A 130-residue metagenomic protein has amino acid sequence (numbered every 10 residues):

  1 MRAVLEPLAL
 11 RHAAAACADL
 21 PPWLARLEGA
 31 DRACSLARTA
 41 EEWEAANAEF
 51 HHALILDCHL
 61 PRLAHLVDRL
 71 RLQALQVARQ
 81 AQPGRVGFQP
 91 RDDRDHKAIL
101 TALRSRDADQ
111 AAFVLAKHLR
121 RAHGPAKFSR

Functional and structural regions predicted by a protein language model:
M1-C58, R91-F113: All-alpha effector-binding/dimerization core of bacterial HTH-type transcriptional repressors
V4-L5, P61-R62, R121: Short alpha-helical
H12, A16, E41, P61-A64 (+3 more regions): Short, polar/charged, Gly/Pro-enriched helix-capping and turn/loop motifs at alpha-helix termini and inter-helix linkers
W23, D68, P125-A126: Short amphipathic alpha-helical leader/targeting segments
E28-G29, L72, Q76-R130: C-terminal all-alpha effector/ligand-binding and dimerization domain of prokaryotic HTH-type transcriptional repressors
E49-F50, D57-C58, L63-A81: C-terminal regulatory/oligomerization modules of transcriptional regulators
